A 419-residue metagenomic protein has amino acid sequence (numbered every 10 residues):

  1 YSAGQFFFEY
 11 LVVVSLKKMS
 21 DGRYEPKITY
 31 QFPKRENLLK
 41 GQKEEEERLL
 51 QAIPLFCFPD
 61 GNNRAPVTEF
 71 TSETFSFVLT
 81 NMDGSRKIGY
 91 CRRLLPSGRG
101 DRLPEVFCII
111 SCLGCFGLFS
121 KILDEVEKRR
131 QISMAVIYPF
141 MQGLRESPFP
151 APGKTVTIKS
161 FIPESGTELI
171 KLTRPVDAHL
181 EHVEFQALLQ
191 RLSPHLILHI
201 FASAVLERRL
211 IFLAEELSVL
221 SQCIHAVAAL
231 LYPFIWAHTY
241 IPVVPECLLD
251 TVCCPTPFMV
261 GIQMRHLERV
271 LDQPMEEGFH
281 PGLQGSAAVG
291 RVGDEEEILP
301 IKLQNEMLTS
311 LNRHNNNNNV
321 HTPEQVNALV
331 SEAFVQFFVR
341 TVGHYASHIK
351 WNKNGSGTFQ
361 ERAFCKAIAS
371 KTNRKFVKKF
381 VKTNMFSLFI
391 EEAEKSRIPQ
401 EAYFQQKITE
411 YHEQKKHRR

Functional and structural regions predicted by a protein language model:
Y1-R419: Acidic, Ser/Thr/Pro/Gly-enriched alpha-helical scaffold modules and adjacent low-complexity linkers in large eukaryotic
